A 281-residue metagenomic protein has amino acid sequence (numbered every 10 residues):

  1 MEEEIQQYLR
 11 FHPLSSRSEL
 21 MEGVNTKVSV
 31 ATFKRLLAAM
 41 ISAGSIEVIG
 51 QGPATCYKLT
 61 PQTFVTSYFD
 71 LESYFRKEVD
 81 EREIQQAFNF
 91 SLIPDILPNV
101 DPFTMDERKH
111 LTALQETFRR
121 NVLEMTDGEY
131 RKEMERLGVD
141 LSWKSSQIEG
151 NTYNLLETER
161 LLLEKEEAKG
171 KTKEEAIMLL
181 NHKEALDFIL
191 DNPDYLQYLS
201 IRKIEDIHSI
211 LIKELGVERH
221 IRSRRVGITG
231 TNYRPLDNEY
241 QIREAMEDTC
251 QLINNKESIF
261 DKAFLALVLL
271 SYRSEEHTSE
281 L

Functional and structural regions predicted by a protein language model:
M1-H277: FIC/Doc superfamily catalytic core
E280-L281: Positively charged, low-complexity/disordered segments
